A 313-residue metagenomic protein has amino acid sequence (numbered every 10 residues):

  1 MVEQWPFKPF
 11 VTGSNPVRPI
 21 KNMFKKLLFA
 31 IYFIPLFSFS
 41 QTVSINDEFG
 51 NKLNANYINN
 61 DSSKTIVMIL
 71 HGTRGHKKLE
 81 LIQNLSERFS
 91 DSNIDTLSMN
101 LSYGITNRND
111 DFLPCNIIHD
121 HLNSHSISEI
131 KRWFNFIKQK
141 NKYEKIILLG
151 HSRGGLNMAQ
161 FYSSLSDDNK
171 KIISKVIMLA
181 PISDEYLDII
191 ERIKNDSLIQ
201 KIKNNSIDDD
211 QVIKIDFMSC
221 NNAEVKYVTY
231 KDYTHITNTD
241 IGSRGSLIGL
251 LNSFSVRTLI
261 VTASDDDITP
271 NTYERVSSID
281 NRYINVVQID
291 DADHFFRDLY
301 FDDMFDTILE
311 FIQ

Functional and structural regions predicted by a protein language model:
S40-N60: N-terminal cap/lid segment of alpha/beta-hydrolase-fold proteins
S62-I105: Short, surface-exposed "cap/lid" segments of acyl-processing enzymes
S102-H121: Cap/lid segment of the alpha/beta-hydrolase catalytic domain
I117-K140: Alpha/beta-hydrolase active-site loop
N135-I199: Primarily recognizes the serine-hydrolase "nucleophile elbow" in alpha/beta-hydrolase and SGNH/GDSL folds
F254, I260-T262: Short beta-strand/loop motif that positions the catalytic acidic residue of the alpha/beta-hydrolase fold
D267-Y273: Conserved alpha/beta-hydrolase "acid-adjacent" motif
A292-D303: Catalytic histidine-centered segment of alpha/beta-hydrolase-like enzymes
